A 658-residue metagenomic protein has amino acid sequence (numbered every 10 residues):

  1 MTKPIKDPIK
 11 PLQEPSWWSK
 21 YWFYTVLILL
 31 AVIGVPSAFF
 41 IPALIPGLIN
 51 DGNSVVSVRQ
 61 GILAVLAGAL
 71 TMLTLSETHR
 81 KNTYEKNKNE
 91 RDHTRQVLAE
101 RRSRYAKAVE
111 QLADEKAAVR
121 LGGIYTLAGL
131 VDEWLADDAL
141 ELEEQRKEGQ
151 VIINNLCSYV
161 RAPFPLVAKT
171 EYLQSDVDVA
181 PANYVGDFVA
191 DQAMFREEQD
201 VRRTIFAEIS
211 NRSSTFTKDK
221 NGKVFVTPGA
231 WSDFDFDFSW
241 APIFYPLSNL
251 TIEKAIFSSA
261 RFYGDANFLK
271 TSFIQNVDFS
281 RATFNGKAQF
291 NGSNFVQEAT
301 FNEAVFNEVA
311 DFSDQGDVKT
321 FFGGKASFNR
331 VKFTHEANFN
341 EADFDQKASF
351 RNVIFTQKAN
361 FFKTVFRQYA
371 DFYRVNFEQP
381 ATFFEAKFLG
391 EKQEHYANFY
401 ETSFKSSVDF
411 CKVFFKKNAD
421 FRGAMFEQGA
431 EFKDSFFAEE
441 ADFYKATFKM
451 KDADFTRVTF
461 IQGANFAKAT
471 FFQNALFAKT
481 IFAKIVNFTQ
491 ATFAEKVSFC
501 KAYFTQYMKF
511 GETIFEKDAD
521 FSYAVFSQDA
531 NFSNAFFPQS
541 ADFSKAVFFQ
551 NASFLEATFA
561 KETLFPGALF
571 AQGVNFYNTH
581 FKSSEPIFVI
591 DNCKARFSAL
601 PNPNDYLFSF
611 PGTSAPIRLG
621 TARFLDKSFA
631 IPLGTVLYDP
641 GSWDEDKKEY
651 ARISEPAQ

Functional and structural regions predicted by a protein language model:
M1-L73, E77: Short hydrophobic membrane-inserting helices
I49-A136, L140, Q145: Membrane-proximal alpha-helical anchors
T94, S103-E110, A118-L121, Y125 (+3 more regions): N-terminal leader/targeting and pre-domain segments
